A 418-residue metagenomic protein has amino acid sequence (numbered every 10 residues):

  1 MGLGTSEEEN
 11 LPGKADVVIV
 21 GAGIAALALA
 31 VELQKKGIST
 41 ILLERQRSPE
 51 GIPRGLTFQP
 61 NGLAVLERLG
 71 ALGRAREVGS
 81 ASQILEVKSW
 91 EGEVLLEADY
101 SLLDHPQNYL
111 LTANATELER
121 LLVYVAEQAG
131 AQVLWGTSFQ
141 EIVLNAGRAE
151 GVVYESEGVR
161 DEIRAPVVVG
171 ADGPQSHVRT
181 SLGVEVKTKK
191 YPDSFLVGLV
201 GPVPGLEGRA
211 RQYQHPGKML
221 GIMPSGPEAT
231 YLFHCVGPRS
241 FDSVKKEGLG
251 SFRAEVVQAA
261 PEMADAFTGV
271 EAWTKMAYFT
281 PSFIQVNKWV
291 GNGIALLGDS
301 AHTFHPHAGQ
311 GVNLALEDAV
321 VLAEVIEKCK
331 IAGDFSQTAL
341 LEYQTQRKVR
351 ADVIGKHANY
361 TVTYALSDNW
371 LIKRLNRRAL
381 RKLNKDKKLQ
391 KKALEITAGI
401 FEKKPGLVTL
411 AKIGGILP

Functional and structural regions predicted by a protein language model:
G2-E9, E324-P418: C-terminal helical "tail/cap" subdomain of flavin- and related membrane-associated enzymes
G2-K14, A64-S181, T188-L199, V203 (+3 more regions): Conserved N-terminal helical subregion
A22-G23: Glycine-rich Rossmann-fold phosphate-binding loop(s) that bind the pyrophosphate of adenine dinucleotide cofactors
A26-L27: N-terminal Rossmann-fold NAD(P) dinucleotide-binding loop
Q34-R54: Glycine-rich FAD pyrophosphate-binding loop
R47-E67: Conserved N-terminal glycine-rich FAD pyrophosphate-binding loop of Rossmann-like flavoproteins
Y124, E141, R148-E162, V167-A277 (+3 more regions): Conserved FAD-binding catalytic core of PHBH/FMO-like flavoproteins
V290-P306: Short FAD-binding loop at a beta-strand-to-alpha-helix junction that anchors the flavin cofactor in diverse
